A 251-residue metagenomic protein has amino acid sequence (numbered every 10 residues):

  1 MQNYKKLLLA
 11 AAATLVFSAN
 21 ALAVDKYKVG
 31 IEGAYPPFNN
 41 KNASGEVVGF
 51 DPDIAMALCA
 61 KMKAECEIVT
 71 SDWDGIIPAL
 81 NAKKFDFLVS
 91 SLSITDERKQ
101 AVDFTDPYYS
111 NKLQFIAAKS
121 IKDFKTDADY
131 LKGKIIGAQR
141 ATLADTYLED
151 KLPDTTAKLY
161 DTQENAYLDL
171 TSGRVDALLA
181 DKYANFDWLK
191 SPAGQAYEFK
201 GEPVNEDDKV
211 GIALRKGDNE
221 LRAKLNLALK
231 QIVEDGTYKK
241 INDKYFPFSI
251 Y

Functional and structural regions predicted by a protein language model:
V16-S18: N-terminal signal peptide c-region/cleavage motif recognized by signal peptidases
V24-L92, D235: Extracytoplasmic small-molecule ligand-binding "clamshell" domains of the periplasmic binding protein/Venus flytrap
G33, S110-A117, K182, F186-N226 (+2 more regions): Periplasmic-binding protein-like
K41-A43, A55-K63, D127-K132, A144-D161 (+1 more regions): Ligand-binding cleft/hinge of the Venus flytrap
P52-D53, E67-P78, D123-F124, K158-S172: Short helix-initiation/N-cap motifs at beta->coil->alpha
G75-P78, S90-Q100, D150, T171 (+1 more regions): A ligand-binding cleft/hinge motif common to bilobed small-molecule-binding domains
A118-I135: Flexible hinge/capping segments at coil-to-helix
L143-K158, A196-K200, L229-Y251: Ligand-binding clefts/hinges and TM-proximal coupling segments of bilobed small-molecule sensing domains
